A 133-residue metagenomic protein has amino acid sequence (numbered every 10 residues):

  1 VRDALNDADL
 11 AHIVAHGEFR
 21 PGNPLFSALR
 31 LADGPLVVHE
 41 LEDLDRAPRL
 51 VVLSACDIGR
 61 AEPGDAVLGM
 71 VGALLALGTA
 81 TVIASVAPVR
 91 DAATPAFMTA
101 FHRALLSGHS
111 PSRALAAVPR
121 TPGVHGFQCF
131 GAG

Functional and structural regions predicted by a protein language model:
R2-D3, G72: Alpha-helical segments flanking ligand/cofactor-binding loops in enzyme cores
D3-A4, L44: Structural alpha-helical scaffold elements that stabilize or flank donor/cofactor-binding regions in carbohydrate
L5, D9, P119-P122: Generic secondary-structure transition motif, activating predominantly at the C-termini of alpha-helices
D9-A100, L105, S110: Catalytic cores of nucleophile-dependent amide-cleaving enzymes
T94-G133: An often Trp-containing, charged/polar helix-loop segment at the C-terminal end of enzyme catalytic cores
